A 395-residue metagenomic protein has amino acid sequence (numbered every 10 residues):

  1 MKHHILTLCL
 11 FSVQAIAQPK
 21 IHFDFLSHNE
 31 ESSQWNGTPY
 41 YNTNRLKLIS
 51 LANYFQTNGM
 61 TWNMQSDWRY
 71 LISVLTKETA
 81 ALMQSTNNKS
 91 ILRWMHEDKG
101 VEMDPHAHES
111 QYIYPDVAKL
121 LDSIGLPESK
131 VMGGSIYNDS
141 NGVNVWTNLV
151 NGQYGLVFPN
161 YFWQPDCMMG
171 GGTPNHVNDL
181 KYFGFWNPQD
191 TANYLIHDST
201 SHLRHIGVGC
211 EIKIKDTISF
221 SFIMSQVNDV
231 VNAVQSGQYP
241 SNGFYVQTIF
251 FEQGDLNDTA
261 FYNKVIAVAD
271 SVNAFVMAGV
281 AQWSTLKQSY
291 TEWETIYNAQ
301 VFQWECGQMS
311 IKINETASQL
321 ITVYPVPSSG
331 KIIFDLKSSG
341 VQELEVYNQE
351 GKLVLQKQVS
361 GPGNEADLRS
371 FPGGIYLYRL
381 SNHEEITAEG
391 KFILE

Functional and structural regions predicted by a protein language model:
M1-H4, L394-E395: Positively charged n-region of N-terminal signal peptides that target proteins for export
H3-V13: Sec-dependent N-terminal signal peptides
Q18-M60: N-terminal regions that are enriched for targeting/export leaders and immediately downstream pro/stem segments
R45-L51, V74-W94, P115, Q189-A192 (+1 more regions): Alpha-helical scaffolding within the catalytic cores of extracellular/periplasmic polymer-degrading hydrolases
M60-N144, V246-Q253, A278-A281, T285-E294: Metal-dependent polysaccharide deacetylase catalytic core of the NodB/CE4 family, i.e., the active-site-bearing domain
D122-Q247, T295-W304: Active-site-adjacent pocket scaffolds in enzyme catalytic domains
V230-Q300: Substrate-binding cleft of secreted/luminal carbohydrate-active enzymes
N314-E395: C-terminal outer-membrane/trafficking sorting elements
